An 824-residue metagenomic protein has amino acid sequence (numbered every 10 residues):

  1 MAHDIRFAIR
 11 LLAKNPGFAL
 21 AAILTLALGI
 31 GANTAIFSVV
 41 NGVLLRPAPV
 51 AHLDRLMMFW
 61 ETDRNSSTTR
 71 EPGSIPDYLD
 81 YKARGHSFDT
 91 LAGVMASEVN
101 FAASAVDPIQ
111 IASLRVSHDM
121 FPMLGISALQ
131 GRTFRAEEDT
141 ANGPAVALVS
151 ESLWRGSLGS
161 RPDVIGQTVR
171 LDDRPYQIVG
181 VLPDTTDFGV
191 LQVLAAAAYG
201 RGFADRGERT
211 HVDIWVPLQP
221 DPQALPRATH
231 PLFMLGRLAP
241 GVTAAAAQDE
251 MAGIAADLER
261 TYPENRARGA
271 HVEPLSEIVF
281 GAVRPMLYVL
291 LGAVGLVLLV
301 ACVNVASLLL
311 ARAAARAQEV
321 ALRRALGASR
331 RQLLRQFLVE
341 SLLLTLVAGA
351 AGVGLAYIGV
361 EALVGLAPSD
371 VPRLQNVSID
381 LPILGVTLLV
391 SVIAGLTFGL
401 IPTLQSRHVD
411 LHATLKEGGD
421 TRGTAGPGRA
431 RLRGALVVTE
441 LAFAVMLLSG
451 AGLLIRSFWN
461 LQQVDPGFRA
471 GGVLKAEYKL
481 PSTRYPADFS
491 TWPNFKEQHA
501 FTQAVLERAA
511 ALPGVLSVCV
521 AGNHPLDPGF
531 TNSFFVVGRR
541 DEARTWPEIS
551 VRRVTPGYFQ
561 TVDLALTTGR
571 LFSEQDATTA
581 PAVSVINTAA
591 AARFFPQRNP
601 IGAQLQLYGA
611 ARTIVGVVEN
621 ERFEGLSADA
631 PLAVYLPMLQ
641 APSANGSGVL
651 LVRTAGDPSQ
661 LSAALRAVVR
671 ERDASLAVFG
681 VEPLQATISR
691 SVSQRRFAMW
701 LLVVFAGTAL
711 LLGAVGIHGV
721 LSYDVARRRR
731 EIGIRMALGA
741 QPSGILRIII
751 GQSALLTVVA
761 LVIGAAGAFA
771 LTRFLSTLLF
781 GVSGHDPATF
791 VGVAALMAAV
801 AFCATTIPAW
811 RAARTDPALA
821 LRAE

Functional and structural regions predicted by a protein language model:
M1-A19, L275-F280, L308-R335, V339 (+3 more regions): Alpha-helical transmembrane segments of integral membrane proteins
M1-A21, V50-A51, D107-P108, N142 (+12 more regions): Membrane-helix entry/capping segments
G17-V43, P47, V300-V303, G349-A350 (+5 more regions): Short, strongly hydrophobic transmembrane alpha-helices
I36-E61, G85-S87, S127, E208 (+7 more regions): Membrane-proximal juxtamembrane linkers immediately C-terminal to transmembrane helices
V39, A306, L342-T414, L453-S457 (+1 more regions): Small-residue-rich transmembrane alpha-helices
N41-I75, L79, D89-N100, S150 (+1 more regions): Membrane-interface junction motifs in transport/secretion proteins
N100, A112-A136, P144-Y288, E361 (+5 more regions): Mid-to-C-terminal secondary-structure elements that act as membrane-proximal/extracytoplasmic interface segments
A301-T345, V715-T757, L761, F774 (+2 more regions): Interfacial "coupling" helices/loops that link adjacent transmembrane helices in transporter permeases
